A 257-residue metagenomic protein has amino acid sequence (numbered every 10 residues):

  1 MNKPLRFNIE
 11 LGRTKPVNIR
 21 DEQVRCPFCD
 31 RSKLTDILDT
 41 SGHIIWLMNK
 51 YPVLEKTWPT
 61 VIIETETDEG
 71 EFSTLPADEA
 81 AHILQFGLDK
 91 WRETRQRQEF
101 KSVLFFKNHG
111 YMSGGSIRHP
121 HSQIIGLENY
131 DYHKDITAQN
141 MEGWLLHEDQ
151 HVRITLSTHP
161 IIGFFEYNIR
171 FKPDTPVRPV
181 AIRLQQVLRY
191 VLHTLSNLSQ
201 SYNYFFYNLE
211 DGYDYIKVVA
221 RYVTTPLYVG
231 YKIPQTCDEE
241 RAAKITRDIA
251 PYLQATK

Functional and structural regions predicted by a protein language model:
M1-F86, K90, T94-S113, I117 (+2 more regions): Active-site microenvironments that recognize anionic phosphate/pyrophosphate groups
H121: Conserved, mostly hydrophobic/aromatic
